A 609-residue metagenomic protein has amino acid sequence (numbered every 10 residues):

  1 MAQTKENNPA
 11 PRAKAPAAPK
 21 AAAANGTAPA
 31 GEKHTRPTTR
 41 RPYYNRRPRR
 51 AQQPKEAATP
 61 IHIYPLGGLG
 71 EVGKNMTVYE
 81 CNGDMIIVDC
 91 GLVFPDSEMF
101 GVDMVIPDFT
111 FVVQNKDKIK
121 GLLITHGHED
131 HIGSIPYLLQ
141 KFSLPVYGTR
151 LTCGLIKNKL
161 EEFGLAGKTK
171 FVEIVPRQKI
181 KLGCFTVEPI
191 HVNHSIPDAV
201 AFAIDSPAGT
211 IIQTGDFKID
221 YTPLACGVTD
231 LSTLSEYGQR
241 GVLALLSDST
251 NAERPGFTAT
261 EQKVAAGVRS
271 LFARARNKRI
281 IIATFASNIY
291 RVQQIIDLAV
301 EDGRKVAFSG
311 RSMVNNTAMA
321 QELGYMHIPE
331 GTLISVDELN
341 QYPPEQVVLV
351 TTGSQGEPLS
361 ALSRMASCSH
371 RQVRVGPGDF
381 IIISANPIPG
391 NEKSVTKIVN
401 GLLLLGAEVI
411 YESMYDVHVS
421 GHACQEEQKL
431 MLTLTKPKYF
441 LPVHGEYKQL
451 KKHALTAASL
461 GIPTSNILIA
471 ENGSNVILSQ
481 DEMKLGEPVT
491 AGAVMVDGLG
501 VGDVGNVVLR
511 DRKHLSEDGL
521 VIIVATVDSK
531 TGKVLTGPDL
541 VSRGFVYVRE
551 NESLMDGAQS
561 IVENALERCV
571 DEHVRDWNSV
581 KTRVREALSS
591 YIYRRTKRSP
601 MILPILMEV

Functional and structural regions predicted by a protein language model:
M1-E56: Intrinsically disordered, low-complexity RNA-associated tracts
R36, R41-L123, H128-Y342, S360-R374 (+1 more regions): His/Asp/Glu-rich metal-coordinating catalytic cores of metallo-dependent phosphodiesterases/hydrolases acting on
L69, V93-D103, K118-I119, Y411-M414 (+4 more regions): A glycine- and charged-residue-rich anion-binding loop/surface
P145, L441, L603: Short glycine-rich phosphate-binding loop at a beta-alpha junction
L160, A457, I592: Conserved hydrophobic residues forming the short capping helix/wall of the S-adenosyl-L-methionine
V175, E471-G473, R598-I602: Short Gly/Ser/Thr- and Asp/Glu-enriched loop/turn motifs at secondary-structure junctions
R254-S384, I388-G557, I561-H573, K581 (+1 more regions): Hard-cation-handling environments
H573-V609: C-terminal tails and terminal domains of large nucleic-acid-associated and other macromolecular-machine proteins
